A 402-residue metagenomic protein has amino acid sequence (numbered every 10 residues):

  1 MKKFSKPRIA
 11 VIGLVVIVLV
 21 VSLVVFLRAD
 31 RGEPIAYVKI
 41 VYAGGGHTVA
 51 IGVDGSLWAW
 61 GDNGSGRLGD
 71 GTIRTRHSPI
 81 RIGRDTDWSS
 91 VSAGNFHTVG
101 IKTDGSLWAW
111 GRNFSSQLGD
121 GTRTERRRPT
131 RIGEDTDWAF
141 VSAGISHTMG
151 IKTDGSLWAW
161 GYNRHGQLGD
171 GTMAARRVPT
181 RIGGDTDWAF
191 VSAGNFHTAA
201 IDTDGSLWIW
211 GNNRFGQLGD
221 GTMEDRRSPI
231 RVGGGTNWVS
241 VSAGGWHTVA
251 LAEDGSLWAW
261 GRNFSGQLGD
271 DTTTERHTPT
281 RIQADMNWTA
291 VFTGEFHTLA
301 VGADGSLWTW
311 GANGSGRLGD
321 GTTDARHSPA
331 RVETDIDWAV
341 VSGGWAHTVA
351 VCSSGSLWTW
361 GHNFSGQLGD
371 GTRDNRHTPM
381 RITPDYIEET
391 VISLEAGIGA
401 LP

Functional and structural regions predicted by a protein language model:
K2-V16: N-terminal Sec-pathway targeting helices
V18-F26: Hydrophobic alpha-helical membrane-insertion segments, chiefly the h-region of N-terminal signal peptides
V25-G64, D70-I73, H77-I80, R84 (+7 more regions): An edge-strand/N-cap motif at the start of beta-rich repeat modules
G46, W60-S78, W110-R131, W160-V178 (+5 more regions): Short glycine/serine- and acidic-residue-enriched loop/turn motifs that recur at repeat junctions
H47-A50, A59, H97-G100, A109 (+12 more regions): Conserved core positions of repeat-based scaffolds
R74, D85-W88, D135-W138, D185-W188 (+5 more regions): Short coil/turn segments at the loop-to-beta-strand junctions that recur within blades of beta-propeller repeat folds
